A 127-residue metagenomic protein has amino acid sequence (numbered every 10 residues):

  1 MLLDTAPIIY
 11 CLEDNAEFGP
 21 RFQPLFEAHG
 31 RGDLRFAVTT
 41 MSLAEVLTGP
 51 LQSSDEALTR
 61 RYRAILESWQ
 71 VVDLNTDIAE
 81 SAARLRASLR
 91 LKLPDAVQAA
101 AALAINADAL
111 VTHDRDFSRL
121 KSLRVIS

Functional and structural regions predicted by a protein language model:
M1-A37, P50-A64, R115: Short, well-structured N-terminal submotif of metal-dependent ribonuclease cores
L3, A37-V38, D73, L93 (+1 more regions): Short beta-strand scaffold positions
T5, T40, T76, D95-A99: Conserved glycosyltransferase catalytic-site signature
D14, M41, E67-S88: Acidic catalytic patch
R31-F36, S68-Q70, N106-A109: Short active-site oxyanion
A99-A100, A104-S127: Acidic, PIN/NYN-like endoribonuclease modules and their adjacent C-terminal/linker elements
